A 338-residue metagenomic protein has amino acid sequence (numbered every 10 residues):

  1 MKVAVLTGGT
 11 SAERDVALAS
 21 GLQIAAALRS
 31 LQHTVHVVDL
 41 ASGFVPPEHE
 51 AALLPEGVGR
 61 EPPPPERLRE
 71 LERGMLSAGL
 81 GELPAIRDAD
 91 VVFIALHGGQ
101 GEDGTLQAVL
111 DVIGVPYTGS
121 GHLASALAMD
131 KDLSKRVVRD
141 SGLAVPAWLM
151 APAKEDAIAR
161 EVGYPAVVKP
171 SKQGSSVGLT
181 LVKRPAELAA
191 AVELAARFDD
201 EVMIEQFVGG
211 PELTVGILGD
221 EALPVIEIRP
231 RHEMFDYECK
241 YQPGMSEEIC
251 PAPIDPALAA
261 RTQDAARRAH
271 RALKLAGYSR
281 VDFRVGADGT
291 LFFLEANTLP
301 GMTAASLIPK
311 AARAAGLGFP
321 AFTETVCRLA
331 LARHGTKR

Functional and structural regions predicted by a protein language model:
M1, L6-T10, V137, D255-R338: ATP-dependent carboxylate activation and anion-phosphoryl transfer catalytic cores that bind Mg-ATP to form
M1, P146, Y164-A166, V177 (+5 more regions): Change "...and in nucleic-acid phosphodiester-cleaving endonucleases..." to "...and in nucleic-acid processing enzymes
M1-L123, L127-M129, L133, D140 (+2 more regions): ATP-binding N-terminal substructure of ATP-dependent carboxylate-amine bond-forming enzymes
M1-T7, A19, L83-I86, S125-P211: Active-site nucleotide/adenylate-binding loops and adjacent lid/helix of ATP-dependent enzymes
V35, P116-Y117, V145, A166 (+1 more regions): Hydrophobic beta-strand scaffold residues
A108-Y117, R184, A189, A314-G316: A glycine- and small-aliphatic-rich helix-loop capping segment at beta-alpha/alpha-beta transitions that lines
K183-D264, V285-F292: Phosphate-binding site of ATP-dependent enzymes
